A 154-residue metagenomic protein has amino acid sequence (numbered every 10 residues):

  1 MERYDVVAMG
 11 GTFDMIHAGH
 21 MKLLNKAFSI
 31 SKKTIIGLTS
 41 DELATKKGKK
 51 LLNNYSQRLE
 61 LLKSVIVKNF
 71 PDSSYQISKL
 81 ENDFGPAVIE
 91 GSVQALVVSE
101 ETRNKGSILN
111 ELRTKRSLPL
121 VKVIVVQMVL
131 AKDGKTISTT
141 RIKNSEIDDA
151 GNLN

Functional and structural regions predicted by a protein language model:
M1-N154: Nucleotidyltransferase catalytic core that binds NTPs
